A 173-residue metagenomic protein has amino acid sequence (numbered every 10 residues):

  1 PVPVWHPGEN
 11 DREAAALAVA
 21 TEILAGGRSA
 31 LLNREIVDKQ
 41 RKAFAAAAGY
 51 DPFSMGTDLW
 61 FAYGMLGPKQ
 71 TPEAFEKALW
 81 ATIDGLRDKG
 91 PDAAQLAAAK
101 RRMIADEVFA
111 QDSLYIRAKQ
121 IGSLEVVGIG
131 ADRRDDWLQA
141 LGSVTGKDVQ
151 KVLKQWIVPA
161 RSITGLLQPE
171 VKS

Functional and structural regions predicted by a protein language model:
P1-L31, F53: His/Glu-based metal-binding/catalytic segments typifying zinc-dependent metallopeptidases
P1-P7, N33-S143, R161-P169: M16 family metallopeptidases and their MPP-like homologs
A20-T21, N33, W80, Q150 (+1 more regions): Generic solvent-exposed, charged/amphipathic alpha-helical segments that serve as macromolecular interface scaffolds
L24, R28, Q70, R87 (+1 more regions): Short coil/turn residues that cap or connect secondary-structure elements
T145-S173: In a subset of proteins, long, contiguous C-terminal domains/tails are tracked
